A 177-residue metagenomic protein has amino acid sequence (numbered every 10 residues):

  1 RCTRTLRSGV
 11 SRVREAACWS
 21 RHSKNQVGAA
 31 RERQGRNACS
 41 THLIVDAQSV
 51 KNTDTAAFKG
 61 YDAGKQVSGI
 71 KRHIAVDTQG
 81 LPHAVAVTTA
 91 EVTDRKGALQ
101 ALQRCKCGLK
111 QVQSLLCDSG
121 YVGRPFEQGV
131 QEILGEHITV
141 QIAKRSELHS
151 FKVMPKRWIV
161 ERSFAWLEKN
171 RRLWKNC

Functional and structural regions predicted by a protein language model:
R1-C177: Short alpha-helical elements
